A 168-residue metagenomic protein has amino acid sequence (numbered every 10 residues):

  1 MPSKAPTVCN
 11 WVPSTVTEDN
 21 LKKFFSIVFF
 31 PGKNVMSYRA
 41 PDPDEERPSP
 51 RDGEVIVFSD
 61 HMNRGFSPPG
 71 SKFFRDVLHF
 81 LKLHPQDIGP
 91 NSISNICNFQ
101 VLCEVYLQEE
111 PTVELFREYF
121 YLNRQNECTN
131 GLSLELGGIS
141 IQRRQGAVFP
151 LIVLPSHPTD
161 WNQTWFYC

Functional and structural regions predicted by a protein language model:
M1-C168: Residue-register detector that marks a fixed positional context within folded domains
